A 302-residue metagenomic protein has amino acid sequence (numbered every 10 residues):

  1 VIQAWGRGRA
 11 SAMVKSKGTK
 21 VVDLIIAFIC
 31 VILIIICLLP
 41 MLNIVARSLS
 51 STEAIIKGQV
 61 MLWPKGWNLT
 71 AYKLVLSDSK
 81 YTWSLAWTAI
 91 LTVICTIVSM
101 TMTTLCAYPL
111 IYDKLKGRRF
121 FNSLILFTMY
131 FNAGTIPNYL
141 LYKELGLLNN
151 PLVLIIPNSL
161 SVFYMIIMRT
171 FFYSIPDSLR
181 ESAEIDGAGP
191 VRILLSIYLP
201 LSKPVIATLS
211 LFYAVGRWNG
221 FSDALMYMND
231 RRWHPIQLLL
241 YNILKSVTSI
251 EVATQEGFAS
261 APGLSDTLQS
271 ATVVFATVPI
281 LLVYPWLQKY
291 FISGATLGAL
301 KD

Functional and structural regions predicted by a protein language model:
A4-D302: A hydrophobic, multi-pass inner-membrane permease signature
